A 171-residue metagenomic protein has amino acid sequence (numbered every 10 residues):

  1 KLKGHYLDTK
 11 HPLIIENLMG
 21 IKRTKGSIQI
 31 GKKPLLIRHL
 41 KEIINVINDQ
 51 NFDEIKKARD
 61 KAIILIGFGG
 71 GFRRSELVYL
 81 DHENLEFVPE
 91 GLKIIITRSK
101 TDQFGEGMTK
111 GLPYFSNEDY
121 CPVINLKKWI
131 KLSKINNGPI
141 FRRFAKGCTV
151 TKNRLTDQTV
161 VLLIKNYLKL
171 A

Functional and structural regions predicted by a protein language model:
K1-A171: Extended, non-catalytic subsegments within catalytic or DNA/protein-binding/adaptor domains
